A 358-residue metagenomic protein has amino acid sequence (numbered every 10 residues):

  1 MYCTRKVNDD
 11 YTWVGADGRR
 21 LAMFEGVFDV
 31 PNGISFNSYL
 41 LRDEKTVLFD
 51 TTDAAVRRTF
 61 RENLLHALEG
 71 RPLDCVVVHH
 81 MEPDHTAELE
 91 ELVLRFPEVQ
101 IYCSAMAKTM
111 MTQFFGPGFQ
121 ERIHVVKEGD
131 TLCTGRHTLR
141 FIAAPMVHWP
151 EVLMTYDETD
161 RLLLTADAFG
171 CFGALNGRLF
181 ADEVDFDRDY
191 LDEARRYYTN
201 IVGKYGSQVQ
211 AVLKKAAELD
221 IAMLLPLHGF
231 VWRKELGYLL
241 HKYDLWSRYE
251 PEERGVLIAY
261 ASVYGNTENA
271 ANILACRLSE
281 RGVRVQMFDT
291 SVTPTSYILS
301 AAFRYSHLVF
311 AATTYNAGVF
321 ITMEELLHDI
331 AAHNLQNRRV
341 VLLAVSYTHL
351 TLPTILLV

Functional and structural regions predicted by a protein language model:
T4-L65, M154-D157, R161-T165, T267: Conserved beta-strand hairpin/beta-sheet module of binuclear metal-dependent hydrolase folds, prominently
R5-D9, C103-V152, Q208-A211: Metallo-beta-lactamase
E44, A55-Y102: Active-site metal-binding motif and surrounding structural segment of the metallo-beta-lactamase
F49-T51, D74-M81, Y102-S104, L163-A166 (+1 more regions): Active-site neighborhood of phospho(di)ester-bond hydrolases with catalytic His/Asp-centered motifs
E82-D84, K108, T290-S296: Short acidic loop-to-helix transition motifs that present clustered carboxylates
T138-P226, V231-K234: Metallo-beta-lactamase
E235-L335: N-terminal beta1-alpha1-beta2 submodule of the flavodoxin-like/Rossmannoid cofactor-binding fold
T348-T354: Conserved small/polar residues in nucleotide/adenosyl-binding loops
